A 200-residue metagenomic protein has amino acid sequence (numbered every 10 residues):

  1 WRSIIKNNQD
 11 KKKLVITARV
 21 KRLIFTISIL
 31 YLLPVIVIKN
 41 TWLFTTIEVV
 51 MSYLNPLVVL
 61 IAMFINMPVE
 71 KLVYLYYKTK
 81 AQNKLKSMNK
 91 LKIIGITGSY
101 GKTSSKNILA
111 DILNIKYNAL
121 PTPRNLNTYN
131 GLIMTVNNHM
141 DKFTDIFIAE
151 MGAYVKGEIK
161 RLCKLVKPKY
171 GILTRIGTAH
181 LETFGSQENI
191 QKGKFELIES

Functional and structural regions predicted by a protein language model:
W1-T26, L30-S200: Phosphate-binding loop of NTP-binding sites
